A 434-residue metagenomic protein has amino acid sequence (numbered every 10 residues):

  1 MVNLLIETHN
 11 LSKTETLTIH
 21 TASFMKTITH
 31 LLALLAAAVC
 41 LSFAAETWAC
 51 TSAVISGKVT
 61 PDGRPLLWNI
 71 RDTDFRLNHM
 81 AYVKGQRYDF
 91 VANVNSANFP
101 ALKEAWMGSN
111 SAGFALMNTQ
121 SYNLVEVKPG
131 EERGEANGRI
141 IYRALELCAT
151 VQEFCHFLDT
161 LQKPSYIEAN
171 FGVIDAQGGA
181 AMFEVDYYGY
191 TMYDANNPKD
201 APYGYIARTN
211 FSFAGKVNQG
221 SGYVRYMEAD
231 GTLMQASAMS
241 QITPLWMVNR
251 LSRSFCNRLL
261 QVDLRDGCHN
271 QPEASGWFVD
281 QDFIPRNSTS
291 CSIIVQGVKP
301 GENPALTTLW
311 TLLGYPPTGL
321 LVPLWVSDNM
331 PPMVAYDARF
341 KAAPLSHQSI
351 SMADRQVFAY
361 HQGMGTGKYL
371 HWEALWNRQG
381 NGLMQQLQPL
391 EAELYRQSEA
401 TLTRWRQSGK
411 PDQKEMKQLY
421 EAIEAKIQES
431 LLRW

Functional and structural regions predicted by a protein language model:
H20-A33: Bacterial N-terminal signal peptides that target proteins for export
A33-F43: Bacterial N-terminal signal peptides
F43-A49: Sec/Tat signal peptide C-region and signal peptidase I cleavage site
T51-L102, M107-G108, N118-Y142, D175-W434: C-terminal, well-structured catalytic/ligand-binding subdomain of enzymes
K128-G172, Q177: Proteins synthesized as precursors that undergo proteolytic processing into mature forms
